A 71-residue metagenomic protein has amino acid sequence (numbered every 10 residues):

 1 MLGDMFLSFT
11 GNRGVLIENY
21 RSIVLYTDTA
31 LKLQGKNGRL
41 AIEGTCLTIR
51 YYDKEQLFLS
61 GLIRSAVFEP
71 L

Functional and structural regions predicted by a protein language model:
M1-L71: N-terminal intrinsically disordered, cationic/polar leader segments that include organellar targeting peptides
